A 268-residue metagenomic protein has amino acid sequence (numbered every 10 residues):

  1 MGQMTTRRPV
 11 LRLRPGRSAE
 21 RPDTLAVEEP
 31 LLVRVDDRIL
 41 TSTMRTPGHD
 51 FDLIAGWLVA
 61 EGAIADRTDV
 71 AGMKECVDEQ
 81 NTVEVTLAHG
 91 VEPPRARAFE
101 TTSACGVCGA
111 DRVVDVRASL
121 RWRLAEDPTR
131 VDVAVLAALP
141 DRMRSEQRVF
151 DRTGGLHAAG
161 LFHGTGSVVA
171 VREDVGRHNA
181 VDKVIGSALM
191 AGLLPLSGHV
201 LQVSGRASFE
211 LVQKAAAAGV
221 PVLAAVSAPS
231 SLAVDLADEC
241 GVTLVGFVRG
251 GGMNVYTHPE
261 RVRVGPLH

Functional and structural regions predicted by a protein language model:
M1-G164, V168-V171, V175: Intrinsically disordered, low-complexity regions enriched in acidic/Ser/Thr/Pro/Gln residues
P30, H49, I185, V212 (+1 more regions): Short glycine-/small-residue-rich flexible loop motifs, especially phosphate/cofactor-binding loops
G48-H49, L58-V59, G176-R177, I185-M190 (+3 more regions): Short, solvent-exposed amphipathic alpha-helical segments in soluble enzyme and RNA/protein-processing domains
D52-I54, R95, A180-K183, P266-L267: A short, polar/proline- and glycine-enriched secondary-structure boundary/capping micro-motif
V70-A88, P195-S230: Cysteine/selenocysteine-centered motifs that mediate thiol-based redox chemistry or coordinate metal-sulfur cofactors
R112, L120, Q147, A188 (+3 more regions): Structural signal for hydrophobic packing residues in well-ordered secondary-structure cores of soluble enzyme domains
V149-G205, V212: Glycine- and Gly-Pro-enriched alpha-helical subdomains that act as flexible, kink-prone "lid/hinge" or packing modules
V212-H268: Conserved catalytic-core subdomain
